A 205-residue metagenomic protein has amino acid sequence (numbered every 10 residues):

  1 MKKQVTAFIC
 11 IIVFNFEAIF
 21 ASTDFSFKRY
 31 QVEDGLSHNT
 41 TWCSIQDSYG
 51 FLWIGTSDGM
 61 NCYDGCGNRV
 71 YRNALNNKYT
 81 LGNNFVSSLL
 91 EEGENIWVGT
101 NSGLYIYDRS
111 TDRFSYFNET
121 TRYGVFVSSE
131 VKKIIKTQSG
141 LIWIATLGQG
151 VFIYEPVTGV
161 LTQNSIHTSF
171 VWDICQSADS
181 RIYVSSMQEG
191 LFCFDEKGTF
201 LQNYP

Functional and structural regions predicted by a protein language model:
M1-P205: Carboxylate-rich, polar loop motifs that coordinate divalent cations or form catalytic acidic clusters
